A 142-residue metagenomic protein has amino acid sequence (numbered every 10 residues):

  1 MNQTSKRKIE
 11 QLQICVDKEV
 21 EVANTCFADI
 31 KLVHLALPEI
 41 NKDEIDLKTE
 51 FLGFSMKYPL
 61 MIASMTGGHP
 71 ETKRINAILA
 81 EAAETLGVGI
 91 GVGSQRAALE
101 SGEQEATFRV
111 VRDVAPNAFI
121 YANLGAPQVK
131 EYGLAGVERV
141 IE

Functional and structural regions predicted by a protein language model:
M1-L52, M56: An N-cap/entry alpha-helix motif that binds or orients negatively charged groups
L35, E50, F54, P59-G67 (+1 more regions): Acidic/polar N-terminal loop/beta-strand segments that form early-domain functional surfaces
D43-I45, E71-N76: Short, glycine/acidic-enriched capping/hinge loops at junctions between secondary-structure elements
L60-A63, V88-V92, I120-L124: Hydrophobic faces of well-ordered beta-strands that scaffold small-molecule active sites in alpha/beta enzyme cores
M65-G67, Q95-A97, N123-V129: Active-site beta-loop-alpha junctions enriched in small/polar residues
E71-R74, A98-V114, V129-A135: Active-site-adjacent beta->alpha loops and helix N-cap segments on the catalytic face of soluble alpha/beta enzymes
A77-T85, D113-I120, Q128-E142: Alpha/beta enzyme core
L86-E100: Glycine-rich phosphate/pyrophosphate-binding loops and their adjacent beta-strand/loop elements at enzyme active sites
